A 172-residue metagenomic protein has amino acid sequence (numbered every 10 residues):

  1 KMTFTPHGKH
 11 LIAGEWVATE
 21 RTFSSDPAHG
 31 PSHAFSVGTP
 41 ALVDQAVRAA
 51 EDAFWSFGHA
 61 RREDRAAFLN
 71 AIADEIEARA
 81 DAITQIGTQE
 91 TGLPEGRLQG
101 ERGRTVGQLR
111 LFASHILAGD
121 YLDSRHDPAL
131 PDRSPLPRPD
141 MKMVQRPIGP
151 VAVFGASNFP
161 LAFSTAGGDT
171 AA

Functional and structural regions predicted by a protein language model:
K1-P139: N-terminal Rossmann-like NAD(P)+-binding subdomain of aldehyde/semialdehyde dehydrogenases
P128-A172: Conserved small-residue-rich beta-alpha loop and adjacent elements that most often cradle the phosphate/pyrophosphate
